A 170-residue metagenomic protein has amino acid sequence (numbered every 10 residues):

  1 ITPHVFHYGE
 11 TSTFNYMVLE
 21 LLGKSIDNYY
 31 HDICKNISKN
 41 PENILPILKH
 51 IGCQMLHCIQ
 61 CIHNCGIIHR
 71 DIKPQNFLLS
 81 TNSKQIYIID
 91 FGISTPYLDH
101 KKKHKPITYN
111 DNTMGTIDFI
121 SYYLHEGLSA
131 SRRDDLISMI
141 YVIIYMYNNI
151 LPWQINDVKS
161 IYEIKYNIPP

Functional and structural regions predicted by a protein language model:
H4-N15: Short beta-strand micro-motifs within the conserved protein kinase catalytic domain, predominantly in the N-lobe
L22-I33: Structural motif in protein kinase domains
I51-G52: Activation segment signature within eukaryotic-like protein kinase domains
M55-I62: Conserved hydrophobic alpha-helix
H63-S80: Catalytic-loop of the protein kinase fold
S80-M114: Activation segment/activation loop of eukaryotic-type protein kinase catalytic domains
T113-L128: Protein kinase subdomain VIII
L124-P170: Conserved C-lobe activation region of Hanks-type protein kinase-like domains
